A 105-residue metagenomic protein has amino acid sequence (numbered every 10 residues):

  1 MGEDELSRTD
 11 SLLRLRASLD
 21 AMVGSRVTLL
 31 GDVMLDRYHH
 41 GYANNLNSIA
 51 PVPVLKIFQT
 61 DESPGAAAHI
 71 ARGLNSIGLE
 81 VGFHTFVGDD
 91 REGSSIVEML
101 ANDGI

Functional and structural regions predicted by a protein language model:
G2-G82: Glycine-rich phosphate/adenosyl-contacting loop at the front of the ribokinase-like
R37, D90-E92: Flexible loop/turn segments at secondary-structure boundaries
T85-D89: Cofactor-binding loop segments of dinucleotide-utilizing enzymes, especially the Rossmann-like FAD- and NAD(P)+-binding
E98-I105: A glycine-rich helix N-cap at a beta->alpha junction
